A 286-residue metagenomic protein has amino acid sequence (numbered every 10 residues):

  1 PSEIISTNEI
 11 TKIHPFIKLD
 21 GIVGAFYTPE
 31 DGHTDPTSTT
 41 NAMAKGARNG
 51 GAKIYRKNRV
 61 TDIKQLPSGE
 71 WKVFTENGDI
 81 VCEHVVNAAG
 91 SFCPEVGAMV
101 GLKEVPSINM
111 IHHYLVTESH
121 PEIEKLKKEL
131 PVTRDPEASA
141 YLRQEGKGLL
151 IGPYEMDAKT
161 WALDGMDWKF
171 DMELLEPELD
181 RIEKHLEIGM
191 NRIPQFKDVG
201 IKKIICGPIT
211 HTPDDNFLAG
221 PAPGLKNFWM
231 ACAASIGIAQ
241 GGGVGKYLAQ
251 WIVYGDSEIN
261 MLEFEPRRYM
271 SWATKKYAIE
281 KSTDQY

Functional and structural regions predicted by a protein language model:
P1-E3, K53, G200, N227: Conserved beta-strand segments of alpha/beta enzyme cores
P1-E9, L19, K103-S107, D198 (+1 more regions): A short alpha-helix-loop-beta-strand transition element characteristic of N-terminal alpha/beta dinucleotide-binding
P1-I13, E137-L142, G146-G148: Dinucleotide-binding Rossmann-like beta1-alpha1 core, especially the glycine-rich loop that anchors the ADP
S6, R56-N58, K203: Short loop/edge segments at beta-strand edges and connector loops that shape dinucleotide/nucleotide cofactor-binding
F16-I22, K64-K72, H211-D215, L225: A short, glycine/Asx- and small/polar-enriched loop/turn that sits immediately N-terminal to a beta-strand
F26-H84, F92: Helical element adjacent to the flavin cofactor pocket in flavoenzyme catalytic cores
I63-L175, K184-E187, R192, S271-Y286: Flavin-dependent oxidoreductases
E137, G146, T160, W168-Q285: C-terminal catalytic lobe of FAD-dependent flavoproteins
